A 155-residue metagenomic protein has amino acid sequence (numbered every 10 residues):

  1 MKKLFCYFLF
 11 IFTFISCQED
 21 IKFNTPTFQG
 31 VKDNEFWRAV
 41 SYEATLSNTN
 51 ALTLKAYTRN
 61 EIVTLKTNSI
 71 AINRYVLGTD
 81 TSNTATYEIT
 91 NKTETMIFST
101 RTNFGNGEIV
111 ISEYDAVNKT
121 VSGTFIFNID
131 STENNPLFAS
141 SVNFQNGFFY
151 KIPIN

Functional and structural regions predicted by a protein language model:
M1-C17: Sec-dependent bacterial lipoprotein signal peptides
F14-R38: Bacterial Sec-dependent N-terminal signal peptides
N24, N48, Y57, N143-N146: A short, structural micro-pattern
F28, R38-V40, T45-T120, D130-T132: Surface-exposed helix/loop patches within compact recognition domains
E35-V40, E61-V63, S140-G147: Short beta-strand segments
Y114-N155: C-terminal or internal capping secondary-structure element at the end of a domain, subdomain, or sheet
